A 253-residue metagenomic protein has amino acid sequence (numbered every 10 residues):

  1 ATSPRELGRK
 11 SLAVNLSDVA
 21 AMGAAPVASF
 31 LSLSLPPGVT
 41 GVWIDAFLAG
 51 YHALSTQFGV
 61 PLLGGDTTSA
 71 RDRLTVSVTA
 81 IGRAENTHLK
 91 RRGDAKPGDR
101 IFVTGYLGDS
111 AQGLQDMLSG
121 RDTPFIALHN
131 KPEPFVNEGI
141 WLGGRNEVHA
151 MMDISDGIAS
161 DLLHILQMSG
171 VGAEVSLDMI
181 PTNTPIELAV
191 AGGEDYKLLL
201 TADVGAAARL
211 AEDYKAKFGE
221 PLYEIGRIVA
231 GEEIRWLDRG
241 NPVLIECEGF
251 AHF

Functional and structural regions predicted by a protein language model:
A1-V14, G38-A49: Glycine-rich anion/phosphate-binding loops
N15, G23, L62, G98 (+3 more regions): Residue-level signal for inorganic ion chemistry
A25-Q115, R227: Glycine-rich anion-binding loops of enzyme active sites
G38, Q112, N130-E194, D238: Active-site-proximal betaalpha loop/short-helix elements that scaffold phosphoryl/nucleotidyl transfer chemistry
G41-V42, L89, G205-D213: Short, conserved charged micro-motifs
I81, L199-D203: Short hydrophobic/aromatic beta-strand micro-patches that form the beta-sheet surface supporting nucleotide- or nucleic
Q112-L128: Short, compositionally biased
N130-E133, A211-F253: Acidic, Ser/Thr/Pro-rich beta/coil linker or hinge segments at domain junctions
